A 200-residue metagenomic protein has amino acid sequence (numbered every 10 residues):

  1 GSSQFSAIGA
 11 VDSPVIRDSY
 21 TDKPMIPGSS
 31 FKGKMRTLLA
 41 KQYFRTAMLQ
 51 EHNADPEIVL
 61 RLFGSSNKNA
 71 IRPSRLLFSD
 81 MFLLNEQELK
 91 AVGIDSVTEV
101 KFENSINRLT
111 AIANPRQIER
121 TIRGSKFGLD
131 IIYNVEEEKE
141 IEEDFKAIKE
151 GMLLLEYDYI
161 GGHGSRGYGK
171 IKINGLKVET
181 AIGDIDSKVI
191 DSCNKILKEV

Functional and structural regions predicted by a protein language model:
G1-I106, T110, N114-V200: RNA-binding basic/glycine-rich loop and surface signature characteristic of RAMP-family CRISPR effectors
